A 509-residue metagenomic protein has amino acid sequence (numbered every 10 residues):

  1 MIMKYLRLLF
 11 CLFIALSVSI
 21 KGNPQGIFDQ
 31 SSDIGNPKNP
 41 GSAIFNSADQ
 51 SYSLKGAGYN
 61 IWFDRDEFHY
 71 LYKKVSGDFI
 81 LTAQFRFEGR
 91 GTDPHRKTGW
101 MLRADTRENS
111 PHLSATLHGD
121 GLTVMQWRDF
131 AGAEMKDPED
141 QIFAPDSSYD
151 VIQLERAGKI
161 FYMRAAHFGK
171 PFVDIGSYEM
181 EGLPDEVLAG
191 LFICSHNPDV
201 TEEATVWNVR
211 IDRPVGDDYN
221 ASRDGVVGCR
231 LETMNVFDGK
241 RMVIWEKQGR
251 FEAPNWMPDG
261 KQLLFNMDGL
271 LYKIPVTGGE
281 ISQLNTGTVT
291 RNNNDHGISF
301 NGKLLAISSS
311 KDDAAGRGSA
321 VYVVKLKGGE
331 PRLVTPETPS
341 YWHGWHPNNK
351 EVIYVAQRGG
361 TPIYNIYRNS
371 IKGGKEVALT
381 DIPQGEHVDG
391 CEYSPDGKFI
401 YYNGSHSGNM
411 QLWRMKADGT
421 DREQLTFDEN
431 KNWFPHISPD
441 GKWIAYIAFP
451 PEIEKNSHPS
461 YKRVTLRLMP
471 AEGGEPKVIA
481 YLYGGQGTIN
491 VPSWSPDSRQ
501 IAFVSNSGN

Functional and structural regions predicted by a protein language model:
M1-Q25: Bacterial Sec-dependent N-terminal signal peptides
Y5, R86-E88, R103-D105, T116 (+6 more regions): Histidine- and/or cysteine-centered catalytic micro-motif in compact active-site loops
L6, D93, E330-L333: Short secondary-structure capping/junction motifs at helix and strand boundaries
L9-F10, Q50, M410, V464: Short beta-strand/loop turn elements enriched in aromatics
A15, F45, Y72-K74, G91 (+13 more regions): Sterically constrained small-residue positions within well-ordered secondary structures of folded domains
Q25-N220: Extracellular glycan-recognition regions
G216-N509: Sequence signature of WD/YWTD-type beta-propeller architectures
